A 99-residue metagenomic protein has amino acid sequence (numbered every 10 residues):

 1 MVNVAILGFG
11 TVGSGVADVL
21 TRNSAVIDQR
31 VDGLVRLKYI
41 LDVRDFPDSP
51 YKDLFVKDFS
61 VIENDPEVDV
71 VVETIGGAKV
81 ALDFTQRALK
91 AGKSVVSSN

Functional and structural regions predicted by a protein language model:
M1-K93: N-terminal glycine-/serine-/threonine-rich beta1-alpha1-beta2 phosphate-ribose binding loop of Rossmann-like
